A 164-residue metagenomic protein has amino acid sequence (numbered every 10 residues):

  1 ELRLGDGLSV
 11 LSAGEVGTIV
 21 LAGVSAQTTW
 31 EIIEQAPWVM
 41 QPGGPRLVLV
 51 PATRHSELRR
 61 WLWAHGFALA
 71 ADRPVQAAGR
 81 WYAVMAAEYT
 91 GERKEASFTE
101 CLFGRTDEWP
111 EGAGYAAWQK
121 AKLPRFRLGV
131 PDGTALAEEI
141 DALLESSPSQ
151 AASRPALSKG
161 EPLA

Functional and structural regions predicted by a protein language model:
E1-G7: Conserved SAM-binding strand-loop segment of SAM-dependent methyltransferases
L8-V10, E15-L21, Q27-A164: Class I S-adenosyl-L-methionine
